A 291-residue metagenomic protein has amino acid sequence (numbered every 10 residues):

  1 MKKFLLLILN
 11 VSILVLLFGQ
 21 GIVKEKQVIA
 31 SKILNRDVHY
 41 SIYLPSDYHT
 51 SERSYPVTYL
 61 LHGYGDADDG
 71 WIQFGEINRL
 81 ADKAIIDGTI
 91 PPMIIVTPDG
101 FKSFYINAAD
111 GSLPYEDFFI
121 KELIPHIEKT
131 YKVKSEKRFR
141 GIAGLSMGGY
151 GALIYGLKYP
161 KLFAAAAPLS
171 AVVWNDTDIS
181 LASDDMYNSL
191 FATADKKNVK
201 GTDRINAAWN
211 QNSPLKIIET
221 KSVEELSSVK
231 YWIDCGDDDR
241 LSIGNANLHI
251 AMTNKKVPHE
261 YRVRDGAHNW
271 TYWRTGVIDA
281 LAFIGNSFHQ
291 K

Functional and structural regions predicted by a protein language model:
M1-V23: Bacterial Sec-dependent N-terminal signal peptides
Q20-K291: Non-catalytic cap/lid and distal C-terminal segments of serine-dependent acyl enzymes
